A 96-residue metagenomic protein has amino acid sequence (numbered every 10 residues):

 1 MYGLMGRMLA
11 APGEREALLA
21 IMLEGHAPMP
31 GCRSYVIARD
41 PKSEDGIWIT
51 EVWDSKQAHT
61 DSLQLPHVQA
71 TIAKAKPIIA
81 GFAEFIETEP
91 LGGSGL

Functional and structural regions predicted by a protein language model:
M1-I47, V52-P66, A80-L96: Short S/T/G/P-rich N-terminal loop/turn motif that feeds into the first structured element of a domain
K76-P77: A short N-terminal helical cap/helix-turn-helix that marks the beginning of AMP-binding/adenylate-forming
